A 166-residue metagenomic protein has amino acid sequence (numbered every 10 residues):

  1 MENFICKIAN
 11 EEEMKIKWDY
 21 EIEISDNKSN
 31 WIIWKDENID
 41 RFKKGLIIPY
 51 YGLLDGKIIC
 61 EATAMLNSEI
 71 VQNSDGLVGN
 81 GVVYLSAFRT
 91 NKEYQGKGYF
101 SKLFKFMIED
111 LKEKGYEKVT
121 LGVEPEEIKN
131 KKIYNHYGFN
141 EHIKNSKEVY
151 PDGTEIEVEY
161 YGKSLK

Functional and structural regions predicted by a protein language model:
M1-W18, L165-K166: Conserved N-terminal entry element of GNAT/NAT acetyltransferase domains
I8-E11, D19-A87, N91-E93, F104 (+1 more regions): Acetyl-CoA-dependent GNAT
I47, E155-G162: Short hydrophobic/aromatic beta-strand or adjacent loop that forms the aromatic wall/cage of a ligand/substrate-binding
N91-E93, K97, P125-E126: Active-site acidic-Proline motif in GNAT/NAT acetyltransferases
S101, E126-I143: Conserved active-site alpha-helix within GNAT-family acetyltransferase domains
L111-V123: Conserved GNAT acetyl-CoA-binding A-motif
L121-K131, E148-D152: Conserved beta-strand-loop-alpha-helix junction that forms the acyl-donor binding cleft
